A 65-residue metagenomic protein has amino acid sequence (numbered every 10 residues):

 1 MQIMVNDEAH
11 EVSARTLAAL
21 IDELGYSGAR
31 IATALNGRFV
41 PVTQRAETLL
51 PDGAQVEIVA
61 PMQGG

Functional and structural regions predicted by a protein language model:
M1-G64: Ubiquitin-like/PB1-type beta-grasp interaction modules and other compact soluble beta-rich domains
